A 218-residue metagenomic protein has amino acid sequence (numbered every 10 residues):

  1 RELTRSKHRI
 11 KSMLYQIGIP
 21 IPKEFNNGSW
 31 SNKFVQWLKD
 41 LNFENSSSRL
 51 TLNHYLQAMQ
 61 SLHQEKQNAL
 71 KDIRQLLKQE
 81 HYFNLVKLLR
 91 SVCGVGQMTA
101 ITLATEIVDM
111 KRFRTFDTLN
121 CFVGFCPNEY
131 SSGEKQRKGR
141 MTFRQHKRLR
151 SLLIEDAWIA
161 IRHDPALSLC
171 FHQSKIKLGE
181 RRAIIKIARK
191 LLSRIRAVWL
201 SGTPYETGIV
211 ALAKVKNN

Functional and structural regions predicted by a protein language model:
R1-L88, I209-V215: Glycine-rich, often acidic, oxyanion-interacting loops/wings at catalytic, nucleic-acid, or phospho-protein interfaces
E2-R9, L85, T99, T115 (+3 more regions): Residue-level detector of well-ordered alpha-helical segments, enriched for hydrophobic/aromatic packing positions
L3-I10, K66, V108-R112, I159-A166 (+1 more regions): Short helix-capping/linker segments at secondary-structure and domain boundaries
K7, L70, N120, R150 (+3 more regions): Hydrophobic face of alpha-helices
S48, Y55, A100, H146-R150 (+3 more regions): Short runs of predominantly hydrophobic/aromatic residues within well-ordered alpha helices that form helix-helix
K87-S91, Q97-E180, K216: Phosphate-backbone recognition surface of nucleic-acid-processing proteins
E134, K138, C170-N218: Low-complexity, acidic/Ser/Thr- and charged residue-rich accessory regions of DNA metabolism proteins
